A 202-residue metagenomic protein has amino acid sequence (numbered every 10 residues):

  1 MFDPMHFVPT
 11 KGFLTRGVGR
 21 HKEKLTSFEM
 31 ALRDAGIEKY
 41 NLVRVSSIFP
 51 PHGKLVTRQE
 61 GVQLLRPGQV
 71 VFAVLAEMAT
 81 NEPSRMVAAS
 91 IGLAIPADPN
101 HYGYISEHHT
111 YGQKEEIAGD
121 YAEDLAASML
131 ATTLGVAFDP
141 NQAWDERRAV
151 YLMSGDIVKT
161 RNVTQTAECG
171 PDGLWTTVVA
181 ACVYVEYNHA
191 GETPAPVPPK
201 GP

Functional and structural regions predicted by a protein language model:
M1-P202: Helix-coil modules at protein/domain termini and other flexible surface or pore-lining loops, especially C-terminal
